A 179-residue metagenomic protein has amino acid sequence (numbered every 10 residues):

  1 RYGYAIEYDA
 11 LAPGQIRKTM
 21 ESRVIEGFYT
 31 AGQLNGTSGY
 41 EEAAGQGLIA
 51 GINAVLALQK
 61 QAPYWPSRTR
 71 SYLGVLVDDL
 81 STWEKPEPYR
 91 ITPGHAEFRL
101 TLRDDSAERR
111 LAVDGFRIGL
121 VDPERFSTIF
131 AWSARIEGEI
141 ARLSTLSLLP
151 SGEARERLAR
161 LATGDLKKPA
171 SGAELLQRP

Functional and structural regions predicted by a protein language model:
R1-T37, W65-D78: A glycine-rich dinucleotide-binding beta-alpha-beta segment and adjacent secondary-structure elements that constitute
V24-I25, A44, K85: Short, well-ordered loop/turn elements at secondary-structure boundaries
Q33-Y40, E97-R99: Glycine-rich phosphate/pyrophosphate-binding beta-alpha loops
E41-E42, S127: Short, solvent-exposed positions on alpha-helices
A43-Y64: Internal hydrophobic alpha-helix adjacent to the cofactor/substrate pocket in enzyme cavities
K60-P123, S127: Mid-to-C-terminal Rossmann-like scaffold of FAD/NAD(P)H-dependent oxidoreductases
A107, A112-P179: Extended, charge-enriched "interface" segments that sit outside catalytic cores
